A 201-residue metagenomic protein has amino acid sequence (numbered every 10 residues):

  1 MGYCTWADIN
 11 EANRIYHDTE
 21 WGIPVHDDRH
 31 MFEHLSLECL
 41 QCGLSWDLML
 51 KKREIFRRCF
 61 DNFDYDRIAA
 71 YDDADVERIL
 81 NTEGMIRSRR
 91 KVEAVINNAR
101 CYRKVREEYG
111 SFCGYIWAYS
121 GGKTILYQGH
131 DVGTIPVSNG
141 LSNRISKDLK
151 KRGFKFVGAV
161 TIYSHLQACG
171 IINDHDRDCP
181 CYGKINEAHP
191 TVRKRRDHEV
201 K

Functional and structural regions predicted by a protein language model:
M1-K201: HhH-family (HhH-GPD) DNA N-glycosylase catalytic core used in base-excision repair
